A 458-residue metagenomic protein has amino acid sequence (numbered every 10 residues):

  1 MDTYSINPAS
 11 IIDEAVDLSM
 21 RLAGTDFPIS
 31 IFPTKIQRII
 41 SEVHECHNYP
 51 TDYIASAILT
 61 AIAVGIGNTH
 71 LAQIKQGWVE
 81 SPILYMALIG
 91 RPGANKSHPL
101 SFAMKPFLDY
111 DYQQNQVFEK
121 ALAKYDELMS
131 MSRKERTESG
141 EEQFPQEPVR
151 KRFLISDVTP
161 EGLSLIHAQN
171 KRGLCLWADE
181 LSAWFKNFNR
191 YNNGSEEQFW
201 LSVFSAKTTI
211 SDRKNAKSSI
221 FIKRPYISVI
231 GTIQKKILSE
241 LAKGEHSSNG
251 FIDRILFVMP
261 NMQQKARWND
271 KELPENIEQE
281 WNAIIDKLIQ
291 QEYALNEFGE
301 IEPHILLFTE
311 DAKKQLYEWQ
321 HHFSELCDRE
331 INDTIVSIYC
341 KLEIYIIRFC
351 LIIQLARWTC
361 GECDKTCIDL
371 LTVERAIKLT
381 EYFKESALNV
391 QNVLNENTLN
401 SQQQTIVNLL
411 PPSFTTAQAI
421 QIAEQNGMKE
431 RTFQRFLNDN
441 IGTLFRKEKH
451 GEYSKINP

Functional and structural regions predicted by a protein language model:
D2-P458: Phosphate-handling catalytic cores of nucleic-acid transaction enzymes
